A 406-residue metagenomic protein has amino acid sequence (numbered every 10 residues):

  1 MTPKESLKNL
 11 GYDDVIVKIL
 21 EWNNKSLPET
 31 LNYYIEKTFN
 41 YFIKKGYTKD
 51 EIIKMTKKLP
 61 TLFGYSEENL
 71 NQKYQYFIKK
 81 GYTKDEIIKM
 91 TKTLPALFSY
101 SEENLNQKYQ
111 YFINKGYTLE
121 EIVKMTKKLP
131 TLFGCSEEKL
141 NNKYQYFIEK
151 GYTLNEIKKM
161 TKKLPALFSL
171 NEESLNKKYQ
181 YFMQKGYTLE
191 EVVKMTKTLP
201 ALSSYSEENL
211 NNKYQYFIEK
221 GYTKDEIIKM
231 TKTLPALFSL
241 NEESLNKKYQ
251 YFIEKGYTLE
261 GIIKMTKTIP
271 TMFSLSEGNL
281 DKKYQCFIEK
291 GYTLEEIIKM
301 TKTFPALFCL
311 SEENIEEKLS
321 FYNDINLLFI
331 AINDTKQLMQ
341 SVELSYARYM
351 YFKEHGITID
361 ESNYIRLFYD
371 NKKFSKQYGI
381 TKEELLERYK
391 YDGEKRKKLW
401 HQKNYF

Functional and structural regions predicted by a protein language model:
M1-F406: Long amphipathic alpha-helical repeat/alpha-solenoid cores
